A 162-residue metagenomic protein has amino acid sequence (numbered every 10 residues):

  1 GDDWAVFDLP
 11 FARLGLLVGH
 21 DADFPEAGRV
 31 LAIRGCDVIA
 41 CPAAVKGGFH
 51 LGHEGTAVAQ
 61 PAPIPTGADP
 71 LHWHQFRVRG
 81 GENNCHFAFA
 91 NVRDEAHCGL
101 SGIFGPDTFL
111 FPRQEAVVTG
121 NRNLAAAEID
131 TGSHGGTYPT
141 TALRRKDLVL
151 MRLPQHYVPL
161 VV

Functional and structural regions predicted by a protein language model:
G1-A5, E26-A27: Short, charged beta->alpha transition segments
V6-D8, I103, A126-D130: Short, well-ordered beta-strand micro-motif
V6-G15, V38: Beta-strand-turn-beta hairpins that frame and shape the catalytic cleft of phosphate-ester-processing enzymes
D8, R34, V158-V161: RNA-binding accessory domains that recognize and position tRNA/RNA substrates
G19-N123: CN hydrolase (nitrilase-like) catalytic-core segments centered on the catalytic cysteine and neighboring Lys/Glu
A116-G136: A hydrophobic, small-residue-rich beta->alpha segment in the mid-to-C-terminal subdomain of diverse proteins
I129-V162: A short C-terminal boundary segment appended to hydrolase-like catalytic domains
